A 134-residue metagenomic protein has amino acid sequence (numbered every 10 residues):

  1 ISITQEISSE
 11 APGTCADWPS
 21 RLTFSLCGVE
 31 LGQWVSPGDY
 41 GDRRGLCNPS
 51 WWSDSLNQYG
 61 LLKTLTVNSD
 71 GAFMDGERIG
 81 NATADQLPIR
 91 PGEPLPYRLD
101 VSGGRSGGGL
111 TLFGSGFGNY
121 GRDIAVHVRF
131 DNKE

Functional and structural regions predicted by a protein language model:
I1-L61: Mid-protein regulatory/catalytic core that forms ligand/cofactor-binding pockets and protein-protein interaction
I3, P91-G103: Short, well-structured beta-strand segments within conserved domains
S8-E10, V29, D39, D70 (+2 more regions): Generic structural motif
W18-S20, E93-L95, R122-I124: Residues at beta-strand starts and edge strands
F24, Y97-L99, V126-V128: Hydrophobic beta-strand residues in large extracellular and virion-surface proteins
L26-E30, L87-L95: A short, structured loop/turn motif at beta-sheet edges
P37-R90, G107-G109: Extended, solvent-exposed segments with strong compositional bias
G104-E134: Proprotein-processing/basic-patch segments
